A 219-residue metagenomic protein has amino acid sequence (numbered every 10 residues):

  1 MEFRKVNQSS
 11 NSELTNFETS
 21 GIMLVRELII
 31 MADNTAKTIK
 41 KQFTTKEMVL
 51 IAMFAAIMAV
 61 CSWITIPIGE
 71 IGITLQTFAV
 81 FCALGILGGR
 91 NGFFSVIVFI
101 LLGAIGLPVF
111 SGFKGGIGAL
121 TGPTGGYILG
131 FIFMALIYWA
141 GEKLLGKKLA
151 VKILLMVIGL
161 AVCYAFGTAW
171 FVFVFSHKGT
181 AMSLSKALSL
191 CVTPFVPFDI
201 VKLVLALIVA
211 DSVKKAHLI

Functional and structural regions predicted by a protein language model:
F3, T15, T19-A52, K186-I219: Alpha-helical transmembrane segments and their cytosolic interface
A32-I39, V49-M53, V60, I117-A165: Short helix-perturbing small/polar motifs within transmembrane alpha-helices
A32-S95: Hydrophobic transmembrane alpha-helices
S62-G72, I100-M134: Interfacial aromatic-anchored transmembrane helix boundaries in multi-pass membrane proteins
I66, G92-V96, A119, K152 (+1 more regions): Alpha-helical transmembrane segments and their helix-entry boundary regions
I86-L87, I137-L145, V213-A216: Structural signal for the C-terminal ends of transmembrane alpha-helices and the immediately following loop
K147-I219: Membrane-embedded alpha-helical hairpins and interfacial helices in multi-pass inner-membrane proteins
